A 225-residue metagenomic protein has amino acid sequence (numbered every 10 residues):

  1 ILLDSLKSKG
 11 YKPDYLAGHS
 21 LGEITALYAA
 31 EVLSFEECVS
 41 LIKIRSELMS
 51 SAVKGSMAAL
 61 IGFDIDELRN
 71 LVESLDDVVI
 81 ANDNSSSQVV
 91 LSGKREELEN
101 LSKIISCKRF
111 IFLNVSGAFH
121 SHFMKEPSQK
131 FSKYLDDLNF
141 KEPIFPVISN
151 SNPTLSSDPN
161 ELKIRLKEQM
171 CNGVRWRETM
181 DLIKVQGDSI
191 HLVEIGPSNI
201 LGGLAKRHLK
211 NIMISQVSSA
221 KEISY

Functional and structural regions predicted by a protein language model:
I1-E73, R109-L113, H191-S224: FabD-like malonyl-/acyl-CoA
L2-P13, N172-Q186: Phosphate/ATP-binding catalytic cores across multiple sugar-kinase/actin-like superfamilies, primarily ASKHA
A30-C171: Alpha/beta catalytic cores of group-transfer enzymes, especially the acyltransferase/condensing modules of polyketide
L75, I183-H191: Glycine-rich phosphate-binding loop signature in dinucleotide/nucleotide-binding domains
E99, D181, G203: Active-site phosphate/pyrophosphate- and oxyanion-stabilizing loops and adjacent acidic/basic residues in soluble
D137, E168, D181-Q186, R207: Short basic/hydrophobic patches in alpha-helices and adjacent helix-turn junctions that form amphipathic surface motifs
E161, R165, V174-E178, I200 (+1 more regions): Short amphipathic alpha-helical segments
